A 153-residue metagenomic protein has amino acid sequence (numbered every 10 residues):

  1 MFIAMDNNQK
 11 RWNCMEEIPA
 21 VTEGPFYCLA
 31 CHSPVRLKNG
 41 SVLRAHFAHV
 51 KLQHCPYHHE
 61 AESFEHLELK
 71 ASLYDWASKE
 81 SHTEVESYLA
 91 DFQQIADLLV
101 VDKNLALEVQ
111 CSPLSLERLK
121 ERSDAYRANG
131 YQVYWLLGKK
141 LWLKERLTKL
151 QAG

Functional and structural regions predicted by a protein language model:
M1-W76: N-terminal cysteine/histidine-rich coordination modules
E16-A20, L37, S72-A106, L114: Active-site metal-binding core of divalent-cation-utilizing nuclease and nuclease-like domains
S41, E65, A90-Q93, R118: Short secondary-structure boundary/capping elements
E60-A61, L107-Q110: Short, contiguous strand/loop micro-motifs
A96, C111-G153: Catalytic cores of nucleic-acid endonucleases
